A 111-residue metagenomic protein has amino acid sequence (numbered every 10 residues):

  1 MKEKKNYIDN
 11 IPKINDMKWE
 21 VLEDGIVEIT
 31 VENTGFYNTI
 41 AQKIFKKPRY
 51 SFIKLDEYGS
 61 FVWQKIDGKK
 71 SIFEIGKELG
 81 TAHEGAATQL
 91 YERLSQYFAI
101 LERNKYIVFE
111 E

Functional and structural regions predicted by a protein language model:
M1-F36: Hydrophobic packing positions characteristic of elongated beta-solenoid/beta-helix-type spike/fiber shafts
K2-N10, I44-E111: Long, charge-rich, low-complexity alpha-helical segments
I29, N33-F52: Alpha-helical membrane-targeting segments
